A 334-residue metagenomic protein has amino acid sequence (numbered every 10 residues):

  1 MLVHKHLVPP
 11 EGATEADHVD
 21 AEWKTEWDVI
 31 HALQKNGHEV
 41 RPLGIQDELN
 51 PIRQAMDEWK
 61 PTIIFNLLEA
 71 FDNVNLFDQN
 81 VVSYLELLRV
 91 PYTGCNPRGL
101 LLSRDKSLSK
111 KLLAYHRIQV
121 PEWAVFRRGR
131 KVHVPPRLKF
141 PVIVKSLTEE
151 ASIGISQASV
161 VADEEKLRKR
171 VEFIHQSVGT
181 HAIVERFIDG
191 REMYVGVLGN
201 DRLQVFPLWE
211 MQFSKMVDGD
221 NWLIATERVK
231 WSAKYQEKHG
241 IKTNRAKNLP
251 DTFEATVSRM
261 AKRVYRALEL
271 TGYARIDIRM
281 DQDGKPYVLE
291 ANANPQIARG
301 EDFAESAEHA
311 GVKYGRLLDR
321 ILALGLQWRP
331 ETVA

Functional and structural regions predicted by a protein language model:
M1-T93, P97-R98, L102-R104, L108 (+4 more regions): ATP-binding N-terminal substructure of ATP-dependent carboxylate-amine bond-forming enzymes
M1-V3, M56-K60, L100-R191, D201-R202: Active-site nucleotide/adenylate-binding loops and adjacent lid/helix of ATP-dependent enzymes
P10-E15, I153-S156, E301-A304: Short acidic, glycine/proline-rich loop/turn micro-motifs
A32-H38, E149-A151, A233-G240: Short, basic/glycine-rich phosphate-binding loops at helix/coil junctions that contact nucleotide phosphates
H38, V90, I118, G179 (+1 more regions): Short phosphate-binding/catalytic loops that engage adenosine nucleotides
L112-R117, Q204, K247-A334: ATP-dependent carboxylate activation and anion-phosphoryl transfer catalytic cores that bind Mg-ATP to form
E164-R259, Q282-Y287: Phosphate-binding site of ATP-dependent enzymes
